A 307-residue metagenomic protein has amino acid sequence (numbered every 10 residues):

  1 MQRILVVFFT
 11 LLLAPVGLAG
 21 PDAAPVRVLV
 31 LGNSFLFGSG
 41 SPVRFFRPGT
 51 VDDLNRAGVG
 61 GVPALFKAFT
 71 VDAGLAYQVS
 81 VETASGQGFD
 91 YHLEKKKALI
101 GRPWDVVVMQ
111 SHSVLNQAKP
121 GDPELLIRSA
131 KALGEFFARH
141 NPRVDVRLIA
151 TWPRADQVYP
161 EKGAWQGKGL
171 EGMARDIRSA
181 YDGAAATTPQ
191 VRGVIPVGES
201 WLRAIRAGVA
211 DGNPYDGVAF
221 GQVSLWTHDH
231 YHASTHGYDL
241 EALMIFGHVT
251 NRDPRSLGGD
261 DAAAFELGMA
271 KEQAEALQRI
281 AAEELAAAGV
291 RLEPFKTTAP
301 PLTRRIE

Functional and structural regions predicted by a protein language model:
M1-L5: Bacterial N-terminal signal peptides that target proteins for export
V6-P15: Bacterial N-terminal signal peptides
A19-A23: Boundary at the C-terminal end of the N-terminal hydrophobic targeting segment
R27, G38-A138, E275: Conserved SGNH/GDSL esterase-like catalytic core that processes O-acyl groups on lipids and polysaccharides
G32-F37: Short polar catalytic/cofactor-binding loops
V79-S85, I195-S200, G259-A262: Acidic carboxylate-rich catalytic motifs and surrounding loops in phosphoryl-/glycosyl-chemistry enzymes
A98-T235, G247, S256: Alpha-helical cap/lid subdomain in secreted, periplasmic, or secretory-pathway luminal O-acyl-processing enzymes
P214-E307: Conserved catalytic region of serine esterases and O-acyltransferases that act on ester linkages in lipids
